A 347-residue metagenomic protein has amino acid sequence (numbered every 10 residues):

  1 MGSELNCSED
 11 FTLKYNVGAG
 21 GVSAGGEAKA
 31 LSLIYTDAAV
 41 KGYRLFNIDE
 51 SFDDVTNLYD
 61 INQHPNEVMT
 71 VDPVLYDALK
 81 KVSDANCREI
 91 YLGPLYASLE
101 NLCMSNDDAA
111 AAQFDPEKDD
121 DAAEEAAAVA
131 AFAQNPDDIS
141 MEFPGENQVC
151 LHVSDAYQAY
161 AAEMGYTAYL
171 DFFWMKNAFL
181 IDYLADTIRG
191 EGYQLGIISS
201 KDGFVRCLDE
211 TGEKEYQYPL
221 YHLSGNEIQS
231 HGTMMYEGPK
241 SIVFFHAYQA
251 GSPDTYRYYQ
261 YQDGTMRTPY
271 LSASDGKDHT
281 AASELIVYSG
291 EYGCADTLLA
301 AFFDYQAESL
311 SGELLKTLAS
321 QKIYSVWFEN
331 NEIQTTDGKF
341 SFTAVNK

Functional and structural regions predicted by a protein language model:
M1-K347: Mature catalytic core of soluble alpha/beta enzymes
